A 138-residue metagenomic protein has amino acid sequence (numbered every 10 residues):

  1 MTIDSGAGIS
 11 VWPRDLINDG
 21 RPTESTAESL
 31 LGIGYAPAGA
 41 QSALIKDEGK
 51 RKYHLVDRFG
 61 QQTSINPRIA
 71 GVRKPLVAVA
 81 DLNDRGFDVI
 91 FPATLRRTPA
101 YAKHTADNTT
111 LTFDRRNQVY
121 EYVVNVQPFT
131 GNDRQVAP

Functional and structural regions predicted by a protein language model:
M1, Q41-A43, V79, V89: Beta-strand elements of modular eukaryotic interaction domains
M1-G32, R68-G71, A78: Aspartyl protease active-site motif detector
I9, A27-K50, P75, L111-D114 (+1 more regions): Pepsin-like aspartyl protease folds
V11-P13, L44, N83: Basic, gly/Ser/Thr/Pro-rich low-complexity segments located predominantly at protein N termini
H54-P138: Aspartic protease core domain of the pepsin/retropepsin superfamily
